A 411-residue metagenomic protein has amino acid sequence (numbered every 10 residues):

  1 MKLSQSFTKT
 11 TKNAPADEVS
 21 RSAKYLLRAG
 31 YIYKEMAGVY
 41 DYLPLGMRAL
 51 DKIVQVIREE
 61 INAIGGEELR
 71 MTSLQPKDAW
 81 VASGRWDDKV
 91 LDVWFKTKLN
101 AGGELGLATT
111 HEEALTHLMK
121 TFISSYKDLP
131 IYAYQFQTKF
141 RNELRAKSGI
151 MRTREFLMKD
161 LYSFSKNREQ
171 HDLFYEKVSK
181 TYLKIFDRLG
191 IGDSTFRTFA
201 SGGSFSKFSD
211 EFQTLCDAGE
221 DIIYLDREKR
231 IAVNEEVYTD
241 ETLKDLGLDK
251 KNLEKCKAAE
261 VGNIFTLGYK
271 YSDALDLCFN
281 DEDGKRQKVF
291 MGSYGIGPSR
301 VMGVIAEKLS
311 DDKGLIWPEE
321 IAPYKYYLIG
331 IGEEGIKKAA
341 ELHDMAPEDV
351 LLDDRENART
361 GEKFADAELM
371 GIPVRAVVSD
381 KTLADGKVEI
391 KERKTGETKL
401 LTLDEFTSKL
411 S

Functional and structural regions predicted by a protein language model:
M1-S411: NTP/phosphate- and nucleic-acid-binding module
